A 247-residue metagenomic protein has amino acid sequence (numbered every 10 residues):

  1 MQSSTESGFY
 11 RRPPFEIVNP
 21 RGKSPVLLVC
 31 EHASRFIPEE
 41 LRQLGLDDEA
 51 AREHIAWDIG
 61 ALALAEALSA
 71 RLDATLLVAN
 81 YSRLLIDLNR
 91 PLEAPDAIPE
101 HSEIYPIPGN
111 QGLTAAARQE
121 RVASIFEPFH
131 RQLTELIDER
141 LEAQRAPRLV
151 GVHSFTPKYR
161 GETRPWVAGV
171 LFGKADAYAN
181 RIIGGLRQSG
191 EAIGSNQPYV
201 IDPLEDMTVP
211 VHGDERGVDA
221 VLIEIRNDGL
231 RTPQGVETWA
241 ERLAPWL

Functional and structural regions predicted by a protein language model:
M1-L149, S154-L247: N-terminal catalytic or cofactor-binding beta/alpha core of small enzyme domains
